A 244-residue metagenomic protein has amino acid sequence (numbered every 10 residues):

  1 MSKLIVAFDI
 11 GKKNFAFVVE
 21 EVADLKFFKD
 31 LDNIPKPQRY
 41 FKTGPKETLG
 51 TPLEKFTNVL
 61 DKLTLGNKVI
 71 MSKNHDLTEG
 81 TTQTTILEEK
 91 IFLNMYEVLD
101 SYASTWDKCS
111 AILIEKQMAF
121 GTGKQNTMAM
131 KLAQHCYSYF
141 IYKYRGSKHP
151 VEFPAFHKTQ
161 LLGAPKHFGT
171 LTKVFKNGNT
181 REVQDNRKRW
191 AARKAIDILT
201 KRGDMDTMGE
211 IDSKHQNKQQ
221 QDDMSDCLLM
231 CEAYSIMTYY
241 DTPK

Functional and structural regions predicted by a protein language model:
M1-K244: Phosphate- and other anionic-substrate recognition elements at nucleic-acid/protein interfaces
